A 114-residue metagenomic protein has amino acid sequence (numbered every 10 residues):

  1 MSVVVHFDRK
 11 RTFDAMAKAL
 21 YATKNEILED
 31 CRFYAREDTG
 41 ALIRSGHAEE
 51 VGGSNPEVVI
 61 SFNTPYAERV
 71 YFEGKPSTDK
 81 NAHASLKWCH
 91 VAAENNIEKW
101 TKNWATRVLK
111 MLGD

Functional and structural regions predicted by a protein language model:
M1-D114: Short, Lys/Arg-rich flexible segments
